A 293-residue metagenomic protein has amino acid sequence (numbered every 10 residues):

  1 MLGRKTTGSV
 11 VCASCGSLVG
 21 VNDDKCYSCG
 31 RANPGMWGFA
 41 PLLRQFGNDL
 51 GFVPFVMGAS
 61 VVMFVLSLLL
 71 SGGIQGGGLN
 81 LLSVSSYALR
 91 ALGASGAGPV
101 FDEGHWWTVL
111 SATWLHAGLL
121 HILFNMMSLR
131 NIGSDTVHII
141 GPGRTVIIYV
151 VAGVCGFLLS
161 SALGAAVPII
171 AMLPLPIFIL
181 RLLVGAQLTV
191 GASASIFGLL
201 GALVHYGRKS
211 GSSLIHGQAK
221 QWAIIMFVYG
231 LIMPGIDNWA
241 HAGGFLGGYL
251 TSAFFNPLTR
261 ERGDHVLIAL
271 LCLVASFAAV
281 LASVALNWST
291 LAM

Functional and structural regions predicted by a protein language model:
M1-N48, G230-M293: C-terminal transmembrane module of polytopic alpha-helical membrane proteins
S28, H138-I139, H205-K220, N256-A269: Alpha-helical transmembrane bundle and helix-membrane interface signal in multi-pass integral membrane proteins
F52-V190, M233-W239: N-terminal TM1-TM2 helical hairpin plus the immediately adjacent luminal interfacial "cap"
S60-S67, G156, A202, I225-M233 (+1 more regions): Alpha-helical transmembrane segments of multi-pass membrane proteins
G133, G201-Y206, G248-N256: Hydrophobic transmembrane alpha-helices
V146-V150, A192-S195, L214-Q221, A269: Cytoplasmic-side transmembrane-helix entry/capping segments in multi-pass membrane proteins
A192-L200, A242-L246: Membrane-embedded alpha-helical segments of multi-pass membrane proteins, especially the transmembrane helices
